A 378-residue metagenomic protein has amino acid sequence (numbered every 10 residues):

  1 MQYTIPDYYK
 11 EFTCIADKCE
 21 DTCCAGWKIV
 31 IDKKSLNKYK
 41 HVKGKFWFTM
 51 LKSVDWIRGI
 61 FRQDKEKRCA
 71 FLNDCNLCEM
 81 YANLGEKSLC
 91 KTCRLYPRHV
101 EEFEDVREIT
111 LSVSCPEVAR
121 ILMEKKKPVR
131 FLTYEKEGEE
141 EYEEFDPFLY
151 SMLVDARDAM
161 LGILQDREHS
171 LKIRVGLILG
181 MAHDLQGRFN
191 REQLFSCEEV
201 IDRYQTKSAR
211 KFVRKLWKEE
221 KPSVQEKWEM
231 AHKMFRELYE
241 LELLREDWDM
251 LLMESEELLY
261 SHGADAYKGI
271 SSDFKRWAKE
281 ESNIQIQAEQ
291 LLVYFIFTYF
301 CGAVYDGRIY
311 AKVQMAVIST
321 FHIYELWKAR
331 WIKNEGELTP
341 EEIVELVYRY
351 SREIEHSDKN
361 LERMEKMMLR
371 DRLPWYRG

Functional and structural regions predicted by a protein language model:
M1-F46: General N-terminal leader/first-domain-start detector
I5, D74, A303-D306: Short linear interaction motifs
F12-I29, D64-H99, S112-A119: Local cysteine-cluster metal-coordination motifs and their immediate loop/turn environment, predominantly Fe-S cluster
C14, N83, D146, Y150 (+1 more regions): Short, charged/polar micro-motifs that form catalytic or ligand-binding hotspots
A16, E20, L153, R157 (+1 more regions): Short runs of predominantly hydrophobic/aromatic residues within well-ordered alpha helices that form helix-helix
W27-E66, A70-C75: Membrane helical hairpin/interfacial module
L84-H183: Internal, well-ordered alpha/beta segment that forms a basic, Gly-enriched binding/recognition surface
S170-G378: Hydrophobic, aromatic-lined core segments that form the binding pocket/scaffold for planar heteroaromatic ligands
